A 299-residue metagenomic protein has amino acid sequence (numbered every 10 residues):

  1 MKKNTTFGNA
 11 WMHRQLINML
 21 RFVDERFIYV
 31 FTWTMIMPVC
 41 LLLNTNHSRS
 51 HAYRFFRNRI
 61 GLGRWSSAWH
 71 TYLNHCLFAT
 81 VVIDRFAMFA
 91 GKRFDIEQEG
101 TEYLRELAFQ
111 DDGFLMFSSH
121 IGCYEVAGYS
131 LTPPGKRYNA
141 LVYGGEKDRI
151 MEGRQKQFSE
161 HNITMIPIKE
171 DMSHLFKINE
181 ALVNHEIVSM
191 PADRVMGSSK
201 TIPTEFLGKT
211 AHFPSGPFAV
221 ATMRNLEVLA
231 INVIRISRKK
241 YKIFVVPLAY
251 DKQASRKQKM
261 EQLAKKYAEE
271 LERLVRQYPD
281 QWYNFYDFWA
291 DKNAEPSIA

Functional and structural regions predicted by a protein language model:
M1-S118, Q155: Membrane-anchoring hydrophobic helices of lipid-metabolizing enzymes
K2, F109-Q110, P133, E160-H161 (+1 more regions): Non-catalytic C-terminal accessory region of glycerolipid acyltransferases and related lyso-lipid remodeling enzymes
W11, S48, I96, E170 (+1 more regions): Soluble or luminal CAZymes and related metallo-dependent hydrolases
S48-H51, K147-D148, T210-P214: Active-site metal-coordination segments of metallo-dependent hydrolases
G63-S66, H70-N74, D112-E170, V195-K200: Catalytic core of membrane glycerolipid acyltransferases/transacylases, capturing the structured, soluble-facing
I96-E97, I121, K147, I168-D171 (+2 more regions): A conditional alpha-helix N-cap/helix-loop micro-motif detector
E97, T164-I166, V246: General small-molecule cofactor/ligand-binding pocket signal
T101-R105, G128-Y129, R154-Q155, I178-N179 (+1 more regions): Short amphipathic alpha-helical segments and helix-helix/interface helices
